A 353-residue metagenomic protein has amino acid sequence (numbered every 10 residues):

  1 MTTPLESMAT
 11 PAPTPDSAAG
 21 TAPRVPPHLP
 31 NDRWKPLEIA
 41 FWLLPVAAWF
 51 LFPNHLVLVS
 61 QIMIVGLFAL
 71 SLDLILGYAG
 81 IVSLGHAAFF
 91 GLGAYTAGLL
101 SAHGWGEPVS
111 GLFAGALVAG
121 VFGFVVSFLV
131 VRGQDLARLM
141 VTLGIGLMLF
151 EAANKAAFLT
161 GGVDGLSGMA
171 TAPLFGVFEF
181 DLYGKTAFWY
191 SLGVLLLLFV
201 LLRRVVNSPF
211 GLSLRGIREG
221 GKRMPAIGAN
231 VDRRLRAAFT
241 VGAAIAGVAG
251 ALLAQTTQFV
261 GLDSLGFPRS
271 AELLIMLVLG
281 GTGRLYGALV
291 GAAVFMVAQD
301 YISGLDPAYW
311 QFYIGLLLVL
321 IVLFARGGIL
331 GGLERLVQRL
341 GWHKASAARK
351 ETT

Functional and structural regions predicted by a protein language model:
T2-T353: Transmembrane alpha-helices and adjacent helix-loop boundaries
